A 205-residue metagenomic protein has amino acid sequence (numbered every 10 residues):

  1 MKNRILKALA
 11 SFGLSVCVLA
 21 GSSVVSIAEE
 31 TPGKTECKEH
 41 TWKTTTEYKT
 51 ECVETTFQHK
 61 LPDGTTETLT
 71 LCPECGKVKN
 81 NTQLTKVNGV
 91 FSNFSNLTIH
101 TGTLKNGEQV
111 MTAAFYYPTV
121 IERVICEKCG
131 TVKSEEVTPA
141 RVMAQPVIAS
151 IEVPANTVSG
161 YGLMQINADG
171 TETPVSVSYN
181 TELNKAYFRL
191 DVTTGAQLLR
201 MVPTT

Functional and structural regions predicted by a protein language model:
M1-L9: Bacterial Sec-dependent N-terminal signal peptides
S11-G21: Bacterial N-terminal signal peptides
L19-P32: Sec-dependent signal peptide cleavage junction
C72, C126: Short cysteine-rich clusters marking metal-coordination/redox-active sites
G76, G130: Cys/His-coordinated zinc-binding microdomains
K79, K133: Cys/His-rich microdomains that often coordinate metals
N93, I99-T101, E108-F115, P139-G162 (+1 more regions): Proteolytic processing hotspots in large secreted/extracellular or virion-associated proteins and select intracellular
V142, I166-T205: Proteolytic cleavage junctions
